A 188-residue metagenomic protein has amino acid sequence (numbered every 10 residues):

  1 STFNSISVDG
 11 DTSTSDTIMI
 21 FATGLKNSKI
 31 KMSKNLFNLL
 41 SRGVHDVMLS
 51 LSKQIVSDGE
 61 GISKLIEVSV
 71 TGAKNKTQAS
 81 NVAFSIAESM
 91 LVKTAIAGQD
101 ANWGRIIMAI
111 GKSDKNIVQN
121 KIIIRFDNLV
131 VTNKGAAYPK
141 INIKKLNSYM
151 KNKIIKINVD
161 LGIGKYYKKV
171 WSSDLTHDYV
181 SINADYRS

Functional and structural regions predicted by a protein language model:
S1-S188: A structural signal for small-residue-enriched, beta-sheet-centric alpha/beta enzyme cores and oligomeric scaffold folds
